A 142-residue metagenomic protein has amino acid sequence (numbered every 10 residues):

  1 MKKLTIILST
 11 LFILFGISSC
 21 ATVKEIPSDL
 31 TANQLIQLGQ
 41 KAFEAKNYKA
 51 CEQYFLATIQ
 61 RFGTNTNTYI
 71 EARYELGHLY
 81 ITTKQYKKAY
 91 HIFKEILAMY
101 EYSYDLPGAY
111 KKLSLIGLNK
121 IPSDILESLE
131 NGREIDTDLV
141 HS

Functional and structural regions predicted by a protein language model:
M1-C20: Sec-dependent bacterial lipoprotein signal peptides
G16-S142: Acidic, polar-rich low-complexity tracts and alpha-helical solenoid repeat scaffolds
